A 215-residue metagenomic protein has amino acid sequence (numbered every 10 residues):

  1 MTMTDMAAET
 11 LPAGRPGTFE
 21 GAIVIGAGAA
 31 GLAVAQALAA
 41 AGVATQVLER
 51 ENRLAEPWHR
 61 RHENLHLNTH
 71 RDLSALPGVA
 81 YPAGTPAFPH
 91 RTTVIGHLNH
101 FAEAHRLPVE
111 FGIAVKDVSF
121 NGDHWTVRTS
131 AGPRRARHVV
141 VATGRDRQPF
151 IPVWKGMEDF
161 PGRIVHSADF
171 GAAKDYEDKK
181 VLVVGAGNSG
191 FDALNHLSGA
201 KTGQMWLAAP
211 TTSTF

Functional and structural regions predicted by a protein language model:
M1-T18: Basic/polar N-terminal segments that are highly enriched at the extreme N-terminus, encompassing both cleavable
A7, G84, H90-T93, T143-W206: Glycine-rich dinucleotide-binding loop and its adjacent helix/turn
A13-F19, V24-A27, G31-Q46, D169-T214: Rossmann-like dinucleotide/flavin-binding elements
F19-E20, T129, R135-R137, G162 (+1 more regions): Active-site acidic short loop of glycosyltransferases
V34, P57, F120, F150-P152 (+1 more regions): Short glycine-/acidic-enriched loop or helix-start segments at secondary-structure transitions that form or flank
E51, E56-H97, L207-F215: Glycine-rich active-site loop/strand segments that organize a redox cofactor
F88-Q148: Feature captures the FAD/FMN-dependent oxidoreductase FAD-binding
